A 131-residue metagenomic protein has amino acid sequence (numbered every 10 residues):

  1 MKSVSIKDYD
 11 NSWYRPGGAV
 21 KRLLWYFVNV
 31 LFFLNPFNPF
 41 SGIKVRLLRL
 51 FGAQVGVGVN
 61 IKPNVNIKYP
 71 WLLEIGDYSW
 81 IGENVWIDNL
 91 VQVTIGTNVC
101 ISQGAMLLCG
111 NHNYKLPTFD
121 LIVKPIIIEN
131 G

Functional and structural regions predicted by a protein language model:
M1-A53: Terminal amphipathic alpha-helical/low-complexity segments used for targeting or macromolecular assembly
N38-V45, V65-I75, W80-G131: Flexible, glycine/small-residue-enriched loop-and-beta-strand segment within the central core of proteins
G56-G58: N-terminal signal-anchor transmembrane helix
